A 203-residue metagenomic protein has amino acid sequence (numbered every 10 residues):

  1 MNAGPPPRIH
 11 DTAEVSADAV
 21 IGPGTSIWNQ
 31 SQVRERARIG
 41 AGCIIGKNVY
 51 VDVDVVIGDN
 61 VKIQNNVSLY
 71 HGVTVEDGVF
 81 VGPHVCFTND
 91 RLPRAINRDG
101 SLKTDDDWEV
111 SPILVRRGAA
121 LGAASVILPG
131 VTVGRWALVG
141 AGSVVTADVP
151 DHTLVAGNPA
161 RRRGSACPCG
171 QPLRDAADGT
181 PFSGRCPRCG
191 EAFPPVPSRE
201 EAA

Functional and structural regions predicted by a protein language model:
N2-D11, S16-I21, S26-T132, P159 (+2 more regions): Flexible, glycine/small-residue-enriched loop-and-beta-strand segment within the central core of proteins
R135-L138, V144: Internal alpha/beta core interface subdomains
V139, G157: Conserved G/P- and acidic residue-centered "switch" motifs that form tight phosphate/ATP-binding loops in soluble
V149: Glycine/proline-rich active-site loop of Rossmann-fold NAD(P)-dependent oxidoreductases
C167, C186-C189: Short cysteine-rich clusters marking metal-coordination/redox-active sites
D175-A176, P194-V196: Short, non-ligating residues that shape and space the ligands of small metal-coordination modules and catalytic
A176-S183: Short linker/helix segments within small regulatory modules
R199-A203: Long, charge-rich boundary regions
